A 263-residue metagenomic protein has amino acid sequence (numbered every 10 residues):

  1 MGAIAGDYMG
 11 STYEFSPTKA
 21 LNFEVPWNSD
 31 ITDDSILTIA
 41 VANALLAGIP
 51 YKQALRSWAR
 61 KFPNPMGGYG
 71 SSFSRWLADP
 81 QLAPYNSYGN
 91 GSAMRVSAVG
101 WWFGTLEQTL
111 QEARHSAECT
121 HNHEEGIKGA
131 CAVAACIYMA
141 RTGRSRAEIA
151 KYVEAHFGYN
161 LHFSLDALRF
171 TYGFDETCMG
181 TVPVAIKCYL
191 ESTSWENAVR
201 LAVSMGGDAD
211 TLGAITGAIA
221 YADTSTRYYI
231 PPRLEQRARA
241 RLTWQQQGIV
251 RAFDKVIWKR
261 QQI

Functional and structural regions predicted by a protein language model:
M1-I263: Structured, active/binding-site neighborhoods that engage oxygen-rich ligands
